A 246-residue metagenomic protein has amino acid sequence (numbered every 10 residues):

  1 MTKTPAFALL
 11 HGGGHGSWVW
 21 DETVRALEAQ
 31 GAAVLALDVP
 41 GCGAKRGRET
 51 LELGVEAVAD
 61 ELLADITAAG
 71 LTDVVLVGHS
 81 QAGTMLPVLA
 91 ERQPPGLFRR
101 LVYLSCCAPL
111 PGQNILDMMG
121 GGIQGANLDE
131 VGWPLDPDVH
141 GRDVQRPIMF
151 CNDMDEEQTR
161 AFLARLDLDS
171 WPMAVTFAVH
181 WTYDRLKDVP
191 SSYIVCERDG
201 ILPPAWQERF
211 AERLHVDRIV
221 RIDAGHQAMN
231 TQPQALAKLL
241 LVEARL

Functional and structural regions predicted by a protein language model:
K3-R46: Conserved HGGG/HGGXW glycine-rich cap/lid loop of the alpha/beta-hydrolase fold
A33, G41-V75, L89-Q93, L116-G121: Active-site loop/oxyanion-hole signature of alpha/beta-hydrolase fold enzymes
V77-A82, L86: Gly/Ala-rich beta-loop-alpha elbow adjacent to hydrolase catalytic centers
E91-R92, G96-D138, R142-D143, M173-H180: Flexible "cap/lid" loop of the alpha/beta hydrolase fold
D136-D188: Conserved alpha/beta-hydrolase catalytic His-Asp/Glu region
D169-L214, R218-Q234: Conserved serine/cysteine hydrolase catalytic core
N230-A244: Post-His helix in hydrolase/transferase enzymes
